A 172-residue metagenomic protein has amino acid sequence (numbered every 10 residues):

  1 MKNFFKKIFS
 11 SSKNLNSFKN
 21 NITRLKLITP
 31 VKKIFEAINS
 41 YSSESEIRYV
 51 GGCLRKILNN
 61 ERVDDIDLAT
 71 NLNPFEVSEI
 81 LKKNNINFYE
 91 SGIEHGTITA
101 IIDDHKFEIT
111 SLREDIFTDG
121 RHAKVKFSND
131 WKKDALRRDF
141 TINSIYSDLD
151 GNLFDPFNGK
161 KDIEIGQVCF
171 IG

Functional and structural regions predicted by a protein language model:
M1-G172: Catalytic cores of the polymerase beta-like nucleotidyltransferase superfamily and closely associated nucleotide
